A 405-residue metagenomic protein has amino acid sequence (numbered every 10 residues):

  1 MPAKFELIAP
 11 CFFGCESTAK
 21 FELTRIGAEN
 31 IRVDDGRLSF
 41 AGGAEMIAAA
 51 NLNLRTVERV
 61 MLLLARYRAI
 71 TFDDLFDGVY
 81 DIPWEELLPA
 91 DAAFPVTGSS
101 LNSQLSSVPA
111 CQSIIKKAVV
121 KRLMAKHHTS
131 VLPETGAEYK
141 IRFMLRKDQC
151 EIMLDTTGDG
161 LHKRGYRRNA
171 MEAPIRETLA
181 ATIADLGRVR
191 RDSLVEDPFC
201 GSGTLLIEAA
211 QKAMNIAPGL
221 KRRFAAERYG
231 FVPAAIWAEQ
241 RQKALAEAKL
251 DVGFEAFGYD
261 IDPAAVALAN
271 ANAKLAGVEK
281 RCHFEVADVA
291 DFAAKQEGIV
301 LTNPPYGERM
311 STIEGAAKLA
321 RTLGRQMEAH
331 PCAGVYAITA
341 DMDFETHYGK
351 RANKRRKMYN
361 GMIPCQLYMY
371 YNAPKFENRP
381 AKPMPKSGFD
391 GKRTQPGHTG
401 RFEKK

Functional and structural regions predicted by a protein language model:
P2-A137, K404-K405: Non-catalytic nucleic-acid substrate-recognition regions in nucleic-acid-modifying enzymes
E45-L52, D159-H162, F376-N378: Short, charged/polar, Gly/Pro-enriched secondary-structure boundary elements
L101-Q104, G160, P305-R309: A short, flexible beta-alpha/helix-coil linker loop
I141-L154, Y368: C-terminal edge-of-domain segments
I152-L186: SAM-dependent Rossmann-like transferase core, predominantly class I methyltransferases with a strong bias toward
I175-A294, E308-R309, I313-A317: Conserved S-adenosyl-L-methionine
D288-K404: C-terminal catalytic and target-recognition region of SAM-dependent MTase-like enzymes, primarily methyltransferases
